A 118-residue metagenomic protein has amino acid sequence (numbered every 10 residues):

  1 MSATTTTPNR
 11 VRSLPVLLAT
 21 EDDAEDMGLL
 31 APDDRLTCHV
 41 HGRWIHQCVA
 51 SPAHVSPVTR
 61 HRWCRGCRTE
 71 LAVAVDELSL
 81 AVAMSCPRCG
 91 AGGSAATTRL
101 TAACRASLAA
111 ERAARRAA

Functional and structural regions predicted by a protein language model:
S2-D34, T97-A118: Short, intrinsically disordered terminal segments enriched in charged and Pro/Gly residues
G28-A31, C38, H54, D76: Generic marker of residues within folded, mature protein domains
D34-T37, W44, R60-W63, V82-S85 (+1 more regions): Secretory pathway export signals and precursors
H39-H54, S79-G93: Cysteine-rich micro-motifs
Q47-L78: Short recognition patches in nucleic-acid-associated and regulatory proteins
H54, A74-S79, G90-S107: Cytoplasmic membrane-interface segments at the C-terminal ends of transmembrane helices
